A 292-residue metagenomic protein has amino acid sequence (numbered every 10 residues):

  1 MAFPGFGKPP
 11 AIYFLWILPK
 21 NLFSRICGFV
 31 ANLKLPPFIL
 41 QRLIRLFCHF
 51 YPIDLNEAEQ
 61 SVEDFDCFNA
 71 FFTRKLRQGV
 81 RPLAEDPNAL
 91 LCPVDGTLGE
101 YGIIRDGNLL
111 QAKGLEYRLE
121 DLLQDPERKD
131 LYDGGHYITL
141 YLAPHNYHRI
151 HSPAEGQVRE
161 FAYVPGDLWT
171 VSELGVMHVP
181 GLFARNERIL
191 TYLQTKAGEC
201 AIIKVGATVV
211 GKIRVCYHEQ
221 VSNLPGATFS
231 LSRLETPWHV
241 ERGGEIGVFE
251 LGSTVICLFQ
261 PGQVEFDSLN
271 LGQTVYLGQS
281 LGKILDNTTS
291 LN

Functional and structural regions predicted by a protein language model:
M1-N292: Contiguous, well-folded functional domains in the mature portion of proteins
